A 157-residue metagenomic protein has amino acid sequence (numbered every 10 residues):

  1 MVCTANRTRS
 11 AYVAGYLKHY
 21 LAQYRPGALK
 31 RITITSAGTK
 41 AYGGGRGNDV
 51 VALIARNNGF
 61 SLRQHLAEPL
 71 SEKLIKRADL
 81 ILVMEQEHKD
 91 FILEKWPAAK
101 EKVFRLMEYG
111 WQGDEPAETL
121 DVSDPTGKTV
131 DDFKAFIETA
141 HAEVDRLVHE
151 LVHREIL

Functional and structural regions predicted by a protein language model:
M1-R77, H149-L157: Conserved active-site segments centered on acidic
A11, E85-Q86: Short secondary-structure boundary segments
L80, Q86-L157: Phosphate-binding/catalytic loops
